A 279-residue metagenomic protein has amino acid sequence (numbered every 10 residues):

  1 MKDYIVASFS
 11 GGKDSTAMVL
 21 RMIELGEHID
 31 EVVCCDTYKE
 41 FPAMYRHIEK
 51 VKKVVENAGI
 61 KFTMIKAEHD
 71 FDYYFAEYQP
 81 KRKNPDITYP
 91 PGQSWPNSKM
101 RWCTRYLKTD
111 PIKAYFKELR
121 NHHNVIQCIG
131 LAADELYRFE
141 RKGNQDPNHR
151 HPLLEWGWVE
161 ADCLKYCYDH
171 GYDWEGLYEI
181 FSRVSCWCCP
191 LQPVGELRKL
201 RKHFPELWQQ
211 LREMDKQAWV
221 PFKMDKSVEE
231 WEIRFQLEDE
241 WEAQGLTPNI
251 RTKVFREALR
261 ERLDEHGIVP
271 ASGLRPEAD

Functional and structural regions predicted by a protein language model:
M1-D279: Nucleotide-activated chemistry modules centered on ATP-dependent adenylation/adenylyltransferase
